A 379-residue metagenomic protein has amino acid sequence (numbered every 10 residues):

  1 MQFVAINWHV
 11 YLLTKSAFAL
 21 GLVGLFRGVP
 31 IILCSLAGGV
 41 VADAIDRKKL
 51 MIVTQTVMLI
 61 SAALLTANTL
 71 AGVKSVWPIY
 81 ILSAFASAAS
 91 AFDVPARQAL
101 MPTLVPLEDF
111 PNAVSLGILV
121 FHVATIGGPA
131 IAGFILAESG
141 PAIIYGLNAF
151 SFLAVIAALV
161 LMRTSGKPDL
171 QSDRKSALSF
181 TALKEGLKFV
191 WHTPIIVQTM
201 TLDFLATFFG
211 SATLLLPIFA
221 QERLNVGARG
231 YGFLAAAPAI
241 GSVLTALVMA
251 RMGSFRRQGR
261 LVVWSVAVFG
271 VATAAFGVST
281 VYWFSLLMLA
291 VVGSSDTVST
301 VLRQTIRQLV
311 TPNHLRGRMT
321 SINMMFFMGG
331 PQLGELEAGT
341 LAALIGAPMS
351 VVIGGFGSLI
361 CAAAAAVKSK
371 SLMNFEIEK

Functional and structural regions predicted by a protein language model:
M1-K379: Alpha-helical transmembrane-bundle signature of multi-pass membrane transport and export proteins
